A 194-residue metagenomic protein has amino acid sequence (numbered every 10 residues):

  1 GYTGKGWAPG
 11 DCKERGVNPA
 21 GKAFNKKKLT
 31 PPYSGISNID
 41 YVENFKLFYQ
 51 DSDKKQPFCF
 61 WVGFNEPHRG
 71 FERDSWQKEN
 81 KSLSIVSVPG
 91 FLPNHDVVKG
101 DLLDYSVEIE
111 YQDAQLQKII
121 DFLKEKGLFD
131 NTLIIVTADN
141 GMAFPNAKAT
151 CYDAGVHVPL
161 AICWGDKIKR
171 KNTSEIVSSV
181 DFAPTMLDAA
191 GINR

Functional and structural regions predicted by a protein language model:
G1-W7: Long, well-ordered early-domain segments
A8-K13, K27-I39, F48-R194: Active-site-proximal cap/lid insertion segments
R15-N25: Short low-complexity, flexible loop/linker segments enriched in glycine and/or proline with clustered acidic
N44-F45: A short loop-to-beta-strand scaffold at the N-terminal edge of the catalytic core in hydrolase folds
